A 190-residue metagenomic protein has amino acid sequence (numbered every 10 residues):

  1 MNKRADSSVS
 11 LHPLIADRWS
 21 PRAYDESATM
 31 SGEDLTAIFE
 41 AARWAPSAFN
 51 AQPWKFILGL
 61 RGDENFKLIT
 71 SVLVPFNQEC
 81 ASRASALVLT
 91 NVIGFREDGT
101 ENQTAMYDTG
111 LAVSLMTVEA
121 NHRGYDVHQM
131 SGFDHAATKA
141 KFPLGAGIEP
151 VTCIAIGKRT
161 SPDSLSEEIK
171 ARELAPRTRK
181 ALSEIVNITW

Functional and structural regions predicted by a protein language model:
M1-W190: Acidic, surface-exposed loops and disordered segments
